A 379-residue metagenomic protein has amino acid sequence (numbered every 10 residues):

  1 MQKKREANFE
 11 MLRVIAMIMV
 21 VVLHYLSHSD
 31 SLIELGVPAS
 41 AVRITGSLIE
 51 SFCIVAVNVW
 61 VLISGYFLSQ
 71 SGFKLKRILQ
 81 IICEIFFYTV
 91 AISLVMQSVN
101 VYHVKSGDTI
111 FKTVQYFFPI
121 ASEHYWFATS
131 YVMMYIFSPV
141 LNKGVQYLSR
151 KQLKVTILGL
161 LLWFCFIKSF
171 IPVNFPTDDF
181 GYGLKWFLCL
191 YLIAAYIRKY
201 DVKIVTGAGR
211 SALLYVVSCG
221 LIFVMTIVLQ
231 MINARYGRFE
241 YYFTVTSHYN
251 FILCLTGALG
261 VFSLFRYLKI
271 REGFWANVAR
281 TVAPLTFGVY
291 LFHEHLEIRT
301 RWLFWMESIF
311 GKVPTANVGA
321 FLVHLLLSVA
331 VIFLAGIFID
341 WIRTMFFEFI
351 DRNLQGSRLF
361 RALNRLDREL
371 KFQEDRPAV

Functional and structural regions predicted by a protein language model:
A16, R43-V59, L68-Y125, T129-M134 (+4 more regions): Transmembrane alpha-helical segments and their boundary/interface "anchor" motifs in multi-pass integral membrane
I18-Y25, Y88-V95, L158-P172, V216-I232 (+1 more regions): Aromatic-anchored segments of alpha-helical transmembrane domains
I44-V57, Q115-S130, F170-L190, T226-L259 (+1 more regions): Interfacial loop-to-helix transition and helix-capping segments at the boundaries of transmembrane helices
Y66-F73, V140-L148, I193-I204, S263-E272 (+1 more regions): Structural signal for the C-terminal ends of transmembrane alpha-helices and the immediately following loop
I136-L161, Y196-V217: Solvent-exposed interhelical
L153-K203: Loop-centered beta-sheet repeat module
A234-E348: Alpha-helical transmembrane segments of multi-pass integral membrane proteins
W302-N317, R343-V379: Membrane-proximal cytoplasmic C-terminal regulatory module of class A 7TM GPCRs
